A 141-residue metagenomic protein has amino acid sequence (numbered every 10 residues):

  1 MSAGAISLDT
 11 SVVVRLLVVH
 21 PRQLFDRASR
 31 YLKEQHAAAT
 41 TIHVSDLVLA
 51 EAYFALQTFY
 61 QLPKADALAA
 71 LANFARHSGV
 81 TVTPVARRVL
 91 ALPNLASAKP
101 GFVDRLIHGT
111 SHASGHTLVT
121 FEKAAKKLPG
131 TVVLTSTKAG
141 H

Functional and structural regions predicted by a protein language model:
M1-A5, H77, H108-H141: Acidic, PIN/NYN-like endoribonuclease modules and their adjacent C-terminal/linker elements
M1-V44, F59-D66, K123, K138-H141: Short, well-structured N-terminal submotif of metal-dependent ribonuclease cores
V12, V48, R88, L106-I107 (+1 more regions): Alpha-helix capping/helix-boundary segments
R15-L17, A55, L128-P129: Residues that scaffold the ATP/ADP-binding catalytic core of kinase and kinase-like folds
E34-Q35, F74, H116: Hydrophobic helix-cap positions at the C-terminus of alpha-helices in RecA-like/P-loop ATPase nucleotide-binding cores
E51, N73, A91, K126-L128 (+1 more regions): Short secondary-structure capping/turn micro-motifs that flank functional sites
Y53-G79: Active-site-proximal, substrate-binding regions of enzyme catalytic domains and RNA-binding/basic surfaces
G79-T117, F121: Active-site neighborhoods of divalent-metal-dependent phosphate/nucleic-acid chemistry enzymes
